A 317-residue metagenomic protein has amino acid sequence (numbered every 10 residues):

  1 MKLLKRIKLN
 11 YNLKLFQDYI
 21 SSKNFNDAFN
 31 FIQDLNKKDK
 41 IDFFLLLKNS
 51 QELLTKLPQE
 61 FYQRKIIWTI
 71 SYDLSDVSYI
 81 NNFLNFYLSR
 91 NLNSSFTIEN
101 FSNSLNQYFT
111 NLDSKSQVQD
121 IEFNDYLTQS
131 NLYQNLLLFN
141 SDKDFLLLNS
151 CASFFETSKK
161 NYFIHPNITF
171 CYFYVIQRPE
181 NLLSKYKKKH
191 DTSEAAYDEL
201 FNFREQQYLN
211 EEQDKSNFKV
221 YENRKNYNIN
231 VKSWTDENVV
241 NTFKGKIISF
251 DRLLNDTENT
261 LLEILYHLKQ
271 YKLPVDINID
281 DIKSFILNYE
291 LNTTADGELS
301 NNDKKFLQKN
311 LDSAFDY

Functional and structural regions predicted by a protein language model:
L3-E199, F203-E205, F218-T242, I248 (+1 more regions): PAPS-dependent sulfotransferase catalytic domain
S94-K115, V240-D316: The conserved 3'-phosphoadenosine-5'-phosphosulfate
E180-N181, N202-N210, D276-D281: Short C-terminal domain-edge/linker segments immediately following a structured domain
N210-K219: Short glycine/proline- and acidic residue-enriched helix-loop micro-motifs that form flexible lids or anion-recognition
